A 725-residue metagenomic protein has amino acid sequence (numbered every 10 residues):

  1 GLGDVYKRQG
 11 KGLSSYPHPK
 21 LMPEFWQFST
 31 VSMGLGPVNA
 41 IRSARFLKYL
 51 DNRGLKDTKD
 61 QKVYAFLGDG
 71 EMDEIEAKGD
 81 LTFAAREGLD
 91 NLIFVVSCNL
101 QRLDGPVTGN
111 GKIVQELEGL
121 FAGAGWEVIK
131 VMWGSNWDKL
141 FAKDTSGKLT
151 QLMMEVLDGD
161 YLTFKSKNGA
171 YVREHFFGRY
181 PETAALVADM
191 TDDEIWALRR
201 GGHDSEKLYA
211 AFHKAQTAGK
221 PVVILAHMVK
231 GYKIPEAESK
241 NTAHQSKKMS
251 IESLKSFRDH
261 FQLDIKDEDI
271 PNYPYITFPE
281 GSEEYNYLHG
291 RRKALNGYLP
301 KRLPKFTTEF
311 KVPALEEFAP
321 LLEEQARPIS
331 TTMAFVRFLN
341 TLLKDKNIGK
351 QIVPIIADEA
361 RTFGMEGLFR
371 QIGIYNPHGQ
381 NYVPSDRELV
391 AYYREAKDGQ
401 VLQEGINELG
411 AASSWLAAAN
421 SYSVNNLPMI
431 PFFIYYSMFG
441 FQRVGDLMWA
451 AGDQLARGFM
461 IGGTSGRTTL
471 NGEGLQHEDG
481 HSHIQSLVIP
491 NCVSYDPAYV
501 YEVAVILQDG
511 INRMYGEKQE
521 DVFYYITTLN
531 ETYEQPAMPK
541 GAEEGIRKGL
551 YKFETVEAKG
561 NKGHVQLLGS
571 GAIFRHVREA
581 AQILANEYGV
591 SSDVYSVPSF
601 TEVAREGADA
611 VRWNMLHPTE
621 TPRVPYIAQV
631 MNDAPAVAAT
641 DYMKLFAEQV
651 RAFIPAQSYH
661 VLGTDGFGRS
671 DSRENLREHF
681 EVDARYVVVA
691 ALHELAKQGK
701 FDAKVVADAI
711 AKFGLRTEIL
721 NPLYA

Functional and structural regions predicted by a protein language model:
G1-E87, G111, M365-L368, Y375 (+4 more regions): Cofactor-binding active-site loop characterized by glycine-rich and histidine/acidic residues
G1-V31, T82, G119, G125 (+4 more regions): Conserved internal helical-beta-strand scaffold that buttresses enzyme catalytic cores
G10-W26, L35, Y49-D60, K78-I270 (+7 more regions): Thiamine diphosphate
W26-S29, K56-E74, L92-F94, I352 (+3 more regions): A short, small-residue-rich loop immediately preceding and capping a beta-strand
V31-N39, D73-E74, A197-D204, L208 (+4 more regions): Phosphate/oxyanion-binding active-site loops and adjacent basic polyanion-contact surfaces
A65, M72, L447-R467, G472: A structural-propensity feature for long, helix-poor, extended segments
L67-G70, R102, P106-G109, A357-D358 (+2 more regions): Conserved short loop/turn motifs at secondary-structure junctions
S282-R457, G541-G563, L568-R575, E579-D593 (+3 more regions): Non-catalytic terminal/interface segments that mediate subunit docking, oligomerization, and allosteric communication
